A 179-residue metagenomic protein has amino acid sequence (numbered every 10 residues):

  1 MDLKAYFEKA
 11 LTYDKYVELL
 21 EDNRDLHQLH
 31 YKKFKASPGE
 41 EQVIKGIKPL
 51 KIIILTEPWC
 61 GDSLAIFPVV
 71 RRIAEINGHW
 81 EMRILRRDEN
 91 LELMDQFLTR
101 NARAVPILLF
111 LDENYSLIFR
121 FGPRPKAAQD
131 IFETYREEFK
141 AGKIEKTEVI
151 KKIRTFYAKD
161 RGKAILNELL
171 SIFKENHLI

Functional and structural regions predicted by a protein language model:
M1-L50, E75-H79, D95-A104, E113-I179: Non-globular targeting/processing and membrane-anchoring segments
Y13, E57, R86-R87, K152: Proteins with a high burden of low-complexity, intrinsically disordered sequence enriched in S/T/G/P/A and R, requiring
Q42-R72: Local sequence-structure signature of Cys/Sec-based thiol-disulfide redox active-site neighborhoods
I53-T56, V70, G78-L93, L111: Thiol-based oxidoreductase modules, predominantly thioredoxin-like and allied folds used for disulfide exchange
G61, L91, A127: Flexible, glycine-rich phosphate/dinucleotide-binding loops and adjacent beta-alpha linkers at cofactor/substrate
I107-L109: Residue-level detector of beta-strand face positions
